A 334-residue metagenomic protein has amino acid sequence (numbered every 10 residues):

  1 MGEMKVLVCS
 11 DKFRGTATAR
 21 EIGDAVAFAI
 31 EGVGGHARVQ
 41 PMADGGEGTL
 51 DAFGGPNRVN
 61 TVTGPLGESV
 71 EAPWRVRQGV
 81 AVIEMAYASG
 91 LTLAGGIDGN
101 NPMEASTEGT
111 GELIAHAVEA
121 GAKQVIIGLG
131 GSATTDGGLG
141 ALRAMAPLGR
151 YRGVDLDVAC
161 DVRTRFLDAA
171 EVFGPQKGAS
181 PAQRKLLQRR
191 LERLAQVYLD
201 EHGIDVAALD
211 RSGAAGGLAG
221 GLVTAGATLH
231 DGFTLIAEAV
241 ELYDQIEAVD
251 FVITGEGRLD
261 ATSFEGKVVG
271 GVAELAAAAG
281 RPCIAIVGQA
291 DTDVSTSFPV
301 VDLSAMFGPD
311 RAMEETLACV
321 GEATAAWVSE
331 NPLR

Functional and structural regions predicted by a protein language model:
G2-R334: N-terminal loops that bind phosphate or other acidic moieties and the adjacent beta-alpha structural core
